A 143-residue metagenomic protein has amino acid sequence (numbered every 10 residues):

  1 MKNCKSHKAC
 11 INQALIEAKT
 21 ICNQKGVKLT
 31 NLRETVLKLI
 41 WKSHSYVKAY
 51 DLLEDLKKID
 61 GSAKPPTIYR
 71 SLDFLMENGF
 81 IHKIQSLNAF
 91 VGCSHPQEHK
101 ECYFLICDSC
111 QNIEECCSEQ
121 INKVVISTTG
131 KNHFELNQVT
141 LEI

Functional and structural regions predicted by a protein language model:
N12-G26: Short, Lys/Arg-enriched N-terminal segment that forms or immediately precedes the first helix of a structured domain
L29-N31: Short helix-coil-helix linker/hinge
E34-L39: Pre-recognition alpha-helix immediately N-terminal to the DNA-recognition helix within helix-turn-helix or winged-helix
S43-K48: Short capping segments at the starts of secondary-structure elements
D51-K57, I68: A short acidic, leucine-rich amphipathic alpha-helix
I68-N78: Basic amphipathic alpha-helical segments that dock to polyanions
E77-I143: Non-DNA-binding regulatory cores of transcription-related proteins, predominantly C-terminal effector-binding
